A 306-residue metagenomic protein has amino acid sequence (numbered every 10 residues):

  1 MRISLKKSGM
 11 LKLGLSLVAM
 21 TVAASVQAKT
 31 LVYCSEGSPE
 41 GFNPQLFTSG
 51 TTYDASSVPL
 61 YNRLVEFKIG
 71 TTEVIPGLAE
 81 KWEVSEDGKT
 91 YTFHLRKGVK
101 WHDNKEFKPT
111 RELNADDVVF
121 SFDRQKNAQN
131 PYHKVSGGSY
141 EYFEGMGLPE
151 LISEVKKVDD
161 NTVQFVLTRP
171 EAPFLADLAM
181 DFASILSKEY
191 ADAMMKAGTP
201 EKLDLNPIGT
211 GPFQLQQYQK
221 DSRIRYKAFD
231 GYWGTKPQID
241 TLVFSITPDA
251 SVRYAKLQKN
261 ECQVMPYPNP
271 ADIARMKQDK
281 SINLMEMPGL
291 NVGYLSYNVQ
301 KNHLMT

Functional and structural regions predicted by a protein language model:
R2-G14: Bacterial N-terminal signal peptides that target proteins for export
V26-A28: Boundary at the C-terminal end of the N-terminal hydrophobic targeting segment
C34-E86, D123, I208-T210: N-terminal lobe/hinge region of extracytoplasmic solute-binding protein
S38-D54, L78, K105-K108, F174-S184 (+3 more regions): A structural "hinge/loop" feature
Y53, A79-E83, I152-V155, G211-L215 (+1 more regions): A structural signal for short loop-to-beta-strand junctions that line the ligand-binding cleft of periplasmic/secreted
I69-G70, T90, R96-Y132, E201-P207 (+1 more regions): Extracytoplasmic/periplasmic ligand-capture domains
N127, P131-A191: Surface-exposed binding/hinge segments that line and control ligand-binding clefts or catalytic entry sites
